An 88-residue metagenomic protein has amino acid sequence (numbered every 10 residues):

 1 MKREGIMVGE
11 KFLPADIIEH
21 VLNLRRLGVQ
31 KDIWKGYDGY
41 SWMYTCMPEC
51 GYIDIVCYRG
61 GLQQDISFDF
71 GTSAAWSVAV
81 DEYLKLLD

Functional and structural regions predicted by a protein language model:
K2-D38: Negatively charged, low-complexity tracts enriched in Asp/Glu with abundant Ser/Thr
L13, D69-G71, L84: Compositionally biased, low-structure terminal segments
I18, L22-R25, S77-L87: Residue-level detector of alpha-helical secondary structure
R26-V80: Acidic, low-complexity, intrinsically disordered interaction modules
